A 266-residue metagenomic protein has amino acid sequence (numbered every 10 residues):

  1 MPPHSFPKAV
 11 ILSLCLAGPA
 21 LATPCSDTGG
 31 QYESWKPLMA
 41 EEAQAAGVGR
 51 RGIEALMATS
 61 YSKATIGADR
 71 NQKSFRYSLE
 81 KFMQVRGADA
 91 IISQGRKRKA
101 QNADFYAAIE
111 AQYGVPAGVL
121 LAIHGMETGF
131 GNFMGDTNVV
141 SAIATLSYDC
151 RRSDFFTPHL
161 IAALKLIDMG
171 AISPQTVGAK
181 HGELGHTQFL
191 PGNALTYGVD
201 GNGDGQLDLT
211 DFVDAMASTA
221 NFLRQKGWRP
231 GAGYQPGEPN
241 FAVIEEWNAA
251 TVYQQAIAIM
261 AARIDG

Functional and structural regions predicted by a protein language model:
M1-V10: Bacterial N-terminal signal peptides that target proteins for export
S5, A20-L21: Post-cleavage N-terminal segment of exported redox proteins
A9-P19: Bacterial N-terminal signal peptides
L21-A22, N138: Short, compositionally biased low-complexity segments
A22-G29: Cleaved targeting-peptide boundary
Q31-R50, E54: Mature N-terminal segment immediately following signal peptide/propeptide cleavage in secreted/periplasmic
V48-G266: Catalytic glycan-binding domains that act on GlcNAc-containing polysaccharides
